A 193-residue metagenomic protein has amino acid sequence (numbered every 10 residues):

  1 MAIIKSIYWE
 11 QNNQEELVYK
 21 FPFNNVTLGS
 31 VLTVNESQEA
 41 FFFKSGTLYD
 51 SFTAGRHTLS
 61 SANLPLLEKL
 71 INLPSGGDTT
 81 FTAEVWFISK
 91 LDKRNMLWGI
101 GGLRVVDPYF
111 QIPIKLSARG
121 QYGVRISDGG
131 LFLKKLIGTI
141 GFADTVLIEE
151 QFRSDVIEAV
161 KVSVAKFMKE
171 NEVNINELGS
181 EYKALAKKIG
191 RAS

Functional and structural regions predicted by a protein language model:
M1-R56: N-terminal, positively charged regions that mediate nucleic acid binding
L28, K188-I189: Soluble extracytoplasmic regions of secretory-pathway and membrane proteins
T47-K187: Amphipathic, interface-forming alpha-helical segments with heptad-repeat character
A192-S193: Conserved small/polar residues in nucleotide/adenosyl-binding loops
